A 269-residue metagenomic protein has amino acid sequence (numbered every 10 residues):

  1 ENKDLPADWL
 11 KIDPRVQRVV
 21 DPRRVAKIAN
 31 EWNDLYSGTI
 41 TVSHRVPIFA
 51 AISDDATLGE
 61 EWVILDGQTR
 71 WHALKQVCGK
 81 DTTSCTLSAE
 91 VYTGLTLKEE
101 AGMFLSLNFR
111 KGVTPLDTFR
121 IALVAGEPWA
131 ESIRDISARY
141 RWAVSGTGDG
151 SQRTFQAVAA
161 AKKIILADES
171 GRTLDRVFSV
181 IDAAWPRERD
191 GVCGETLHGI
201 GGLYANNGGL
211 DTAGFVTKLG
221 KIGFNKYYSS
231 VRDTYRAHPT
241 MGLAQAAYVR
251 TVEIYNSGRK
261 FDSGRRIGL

Functional and structural regions predicted by a protein language model:
E1-L65, T69-T93: Short alpha-helix boundary/capping and kink motifs at helix termini
K75, K80-L269: Solvent-exposed functional surfaces
